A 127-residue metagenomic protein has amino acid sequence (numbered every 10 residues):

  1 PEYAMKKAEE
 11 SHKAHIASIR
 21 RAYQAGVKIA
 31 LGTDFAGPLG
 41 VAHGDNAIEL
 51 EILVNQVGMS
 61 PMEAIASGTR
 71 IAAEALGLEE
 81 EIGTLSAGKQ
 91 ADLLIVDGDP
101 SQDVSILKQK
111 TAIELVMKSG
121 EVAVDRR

Functional and structural regions predicted by a protein language model:
P1-K7, L107: Short, surface-exposed loop/helix-turn segments at secondary-structure junctions that function as lids/hinges flanking
E2-Y3, S11-D99: His/Asp/Glu-enriched, well-ordered alpha-helical/loop segment that forms or immediately abuts the divalent-metal
G68-R70, A87-R127: C-terminal cap of metal-dependent C-N hydrolases
